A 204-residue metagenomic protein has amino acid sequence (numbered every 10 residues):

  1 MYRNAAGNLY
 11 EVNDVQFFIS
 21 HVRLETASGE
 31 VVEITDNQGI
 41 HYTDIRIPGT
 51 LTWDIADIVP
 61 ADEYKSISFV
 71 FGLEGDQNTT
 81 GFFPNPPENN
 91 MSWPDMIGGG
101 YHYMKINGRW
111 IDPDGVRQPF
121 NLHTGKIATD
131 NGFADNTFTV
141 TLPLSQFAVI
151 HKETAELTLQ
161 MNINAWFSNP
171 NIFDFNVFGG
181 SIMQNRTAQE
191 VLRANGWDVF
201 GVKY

Functional and structural regions predicted by a protein language model:
M1-Y204: A short, solvent-exposed, low-complexity linear motif enriched for acidic/polar residues with Pro/Gly/Ser/Thr
